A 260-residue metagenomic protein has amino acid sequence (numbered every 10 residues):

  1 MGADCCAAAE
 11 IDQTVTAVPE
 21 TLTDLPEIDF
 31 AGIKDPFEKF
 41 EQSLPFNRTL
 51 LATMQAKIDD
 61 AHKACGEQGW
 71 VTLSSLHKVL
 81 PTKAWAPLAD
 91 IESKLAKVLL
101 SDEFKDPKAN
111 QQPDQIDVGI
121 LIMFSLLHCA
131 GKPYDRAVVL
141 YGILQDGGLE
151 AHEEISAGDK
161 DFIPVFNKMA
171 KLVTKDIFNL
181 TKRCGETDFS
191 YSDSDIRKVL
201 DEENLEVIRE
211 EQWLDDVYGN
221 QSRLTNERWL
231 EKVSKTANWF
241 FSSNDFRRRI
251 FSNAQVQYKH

Functional and structural regions predicted by a protein language model:
G2-P107, V118-H152: EF-hand Ca2+-binding helix-loop-helix modules
P36-Q42, M54, I58, S75-H77 (+3 more regions): EF-hand and EF-hand-like helix-loop-helix modules
Q111: Short gly/ser-rich anion-binding loops that grip negatively charged ligand groups
